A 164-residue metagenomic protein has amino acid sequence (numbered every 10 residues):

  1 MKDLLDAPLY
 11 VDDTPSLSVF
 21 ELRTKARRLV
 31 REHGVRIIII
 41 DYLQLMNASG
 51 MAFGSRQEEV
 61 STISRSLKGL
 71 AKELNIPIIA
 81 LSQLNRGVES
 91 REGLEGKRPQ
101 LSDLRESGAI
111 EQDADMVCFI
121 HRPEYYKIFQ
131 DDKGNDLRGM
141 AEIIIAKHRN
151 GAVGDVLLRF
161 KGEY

Functional and structural regions predicted by a protein language model:
M1-L5, L29, R56-E59, Y164: Charged, low-complexity, helix-prone segments enriched in Lys/Glu/Asp/Gln
M1-S16: Conserved P-loop NTPase mechanochemical-coupling segment
D3-A7, A48, E95-R98, R149 (+1 more regions): Generic alpha-helix detector with strongest preference for long hydrophobic helices that associate with membranes
D3-L5, G34, L137-G139, N150-A152: Short flexible coil/turn linkers enriched for glycine and charged/polar residues that connect secondary-structure
P8, E142, A146-Y164: NTP-binding/hydrolysis catalytic cores, primarily Walker-type P-loop NTPases
T14-E142: P-loop NTPase motor core
